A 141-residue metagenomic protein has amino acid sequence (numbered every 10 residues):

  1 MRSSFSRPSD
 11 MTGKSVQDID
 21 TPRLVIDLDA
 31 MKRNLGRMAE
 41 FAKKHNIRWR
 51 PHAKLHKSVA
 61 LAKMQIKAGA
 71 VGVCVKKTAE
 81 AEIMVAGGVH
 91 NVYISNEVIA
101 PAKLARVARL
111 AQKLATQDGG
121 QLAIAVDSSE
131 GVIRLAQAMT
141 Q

Functional and structural regions predicted by a protein language model:
R2-F5: N-terminal hydrophobic targeting/anchoring segments and the immediately downstream early-domain regions of hydrolases
R7-I26: Generic N-terminal amphipathic, Lys/Arg-enriched alpha-helix
R7-M11, A30-K63, C74: N-terminal glycine-rich anion-binding loops that anchor highly charged ligand groups
D18, F41-K43, T116: A generic structural signal for short, solvent-exposed coil/turn residues that cap or connect secondary-structure
I19-T21, N46, G119-Q121: Short, solvent-exposed beta-strand edge segments and adjacent coil->beta transition regions
I26-D29, A123: Short, surface-exposed alpha-helical recognition segments that flank or form part of ligand/macromolecule-binding
H52-Q141: Active-site-proximal beta-alpha core segment in soluble small-molecule metabolic enzymes
